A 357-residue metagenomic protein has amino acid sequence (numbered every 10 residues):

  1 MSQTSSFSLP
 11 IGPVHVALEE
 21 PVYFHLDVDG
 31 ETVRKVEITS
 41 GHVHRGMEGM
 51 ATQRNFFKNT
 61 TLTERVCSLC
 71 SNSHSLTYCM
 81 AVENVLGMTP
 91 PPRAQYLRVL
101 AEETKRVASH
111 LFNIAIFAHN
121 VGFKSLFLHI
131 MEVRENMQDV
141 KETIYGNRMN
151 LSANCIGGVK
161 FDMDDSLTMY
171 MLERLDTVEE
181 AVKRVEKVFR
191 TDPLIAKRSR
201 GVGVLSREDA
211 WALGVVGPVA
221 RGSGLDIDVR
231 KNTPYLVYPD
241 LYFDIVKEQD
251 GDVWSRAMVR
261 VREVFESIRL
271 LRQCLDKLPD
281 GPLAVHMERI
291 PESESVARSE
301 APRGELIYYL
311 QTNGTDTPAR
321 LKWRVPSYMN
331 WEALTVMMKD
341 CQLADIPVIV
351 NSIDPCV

Functional and structural regions predicted by a protein language model:
M1-V357: Active-site bordering "gate/hinge" segments that shape substrate access to catalytic or cofactor-binding pockets
